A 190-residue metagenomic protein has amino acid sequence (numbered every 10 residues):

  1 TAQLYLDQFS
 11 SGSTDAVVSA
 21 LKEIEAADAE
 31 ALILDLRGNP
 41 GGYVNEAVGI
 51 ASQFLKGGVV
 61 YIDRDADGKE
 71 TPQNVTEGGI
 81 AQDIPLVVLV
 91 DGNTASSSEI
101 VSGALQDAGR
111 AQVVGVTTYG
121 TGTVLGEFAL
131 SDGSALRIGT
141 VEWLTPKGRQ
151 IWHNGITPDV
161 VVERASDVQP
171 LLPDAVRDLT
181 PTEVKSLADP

Functional and structural regions predicted by a protein language model:
T1-P190: C-terminal "post-core" interaction segments
